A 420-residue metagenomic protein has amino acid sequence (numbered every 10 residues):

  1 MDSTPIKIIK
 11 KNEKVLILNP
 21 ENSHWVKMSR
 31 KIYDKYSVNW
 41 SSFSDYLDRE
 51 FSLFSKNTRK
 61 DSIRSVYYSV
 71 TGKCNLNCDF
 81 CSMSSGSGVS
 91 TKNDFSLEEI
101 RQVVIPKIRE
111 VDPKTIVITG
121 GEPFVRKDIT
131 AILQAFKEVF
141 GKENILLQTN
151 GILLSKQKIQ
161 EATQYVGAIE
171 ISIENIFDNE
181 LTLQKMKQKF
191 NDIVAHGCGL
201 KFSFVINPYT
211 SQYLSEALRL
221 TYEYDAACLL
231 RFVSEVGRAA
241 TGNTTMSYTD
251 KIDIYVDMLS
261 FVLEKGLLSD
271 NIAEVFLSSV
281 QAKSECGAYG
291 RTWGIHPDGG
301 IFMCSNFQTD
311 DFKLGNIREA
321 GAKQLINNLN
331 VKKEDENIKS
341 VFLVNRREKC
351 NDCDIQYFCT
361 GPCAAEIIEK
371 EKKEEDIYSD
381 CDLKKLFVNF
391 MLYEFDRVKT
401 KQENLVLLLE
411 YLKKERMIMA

Functional and structural regions predicted by a protein language model:
D2-Y67, S85, A420: N-terminal [4Fe-4S]-dependent radical SAM core
K11-N12, C286-G290: Short, small/polar residue-rich loop motifs at catalytic or cofactor-binding pockets
W25, I301-F302: Hydrophobic "anchor" residues
K60-E99, V111: Canonical Radical SAM [4Fe-4S] cluster-binding loop centered on the CxxxCxxC motif and its immediate flanking residues
K73-S85, S305, R347-A365, L383: Local cysteine-cluster metal-coordination motifs and their immediate loop/turn environment, predominantly Fe-S cluster
L97-I118, R126-E235: Radical SAM/AdoMet-radical enzyme domain recognition
V103-G120, D376-A420: Short Fe-S-cluster ligation motifs
T249-V280, F307-D352: C-terminal accessory region of radical SAM enzymes
